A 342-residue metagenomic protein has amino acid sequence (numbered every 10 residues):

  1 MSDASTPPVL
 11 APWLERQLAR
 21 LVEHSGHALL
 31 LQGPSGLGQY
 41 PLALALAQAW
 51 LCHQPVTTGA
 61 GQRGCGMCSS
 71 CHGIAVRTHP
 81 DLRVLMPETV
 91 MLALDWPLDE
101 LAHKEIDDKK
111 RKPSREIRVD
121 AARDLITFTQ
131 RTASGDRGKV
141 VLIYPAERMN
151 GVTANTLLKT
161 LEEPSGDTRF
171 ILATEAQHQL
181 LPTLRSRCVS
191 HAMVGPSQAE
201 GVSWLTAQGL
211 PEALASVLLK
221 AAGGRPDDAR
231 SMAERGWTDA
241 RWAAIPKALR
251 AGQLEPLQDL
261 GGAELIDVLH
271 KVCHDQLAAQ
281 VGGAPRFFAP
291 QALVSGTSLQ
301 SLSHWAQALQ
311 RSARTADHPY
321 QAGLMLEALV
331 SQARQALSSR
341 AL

Functional and structural regions predicted by a protein language model:
M1-Q62, G166-R169, E175-L342: Charged, glycine-rich active-site and insertion segments that engage polyanionic ligands
S2-V152: Clamp-loader machinery-focused feature within the broader ASCE/P-loop NTPase space
T127, K159, S186: Conserved adenine-binding aromatic site and its adjacent loop/helix in ATP-hydrolyzing domains
Q130, N155-R169: Conserved catalytic/switch belt of AAA+ P-loop NTPases
G135-V140, S165-I171: Loop/turn-to-beta-strand initiation segments
R148-M149, E163, Q179: Residues immediately C-terminal
G151-A154, S338: Short N-terminal helix/helix-N-cap motif within the alpha/beta-hydrolase-1
